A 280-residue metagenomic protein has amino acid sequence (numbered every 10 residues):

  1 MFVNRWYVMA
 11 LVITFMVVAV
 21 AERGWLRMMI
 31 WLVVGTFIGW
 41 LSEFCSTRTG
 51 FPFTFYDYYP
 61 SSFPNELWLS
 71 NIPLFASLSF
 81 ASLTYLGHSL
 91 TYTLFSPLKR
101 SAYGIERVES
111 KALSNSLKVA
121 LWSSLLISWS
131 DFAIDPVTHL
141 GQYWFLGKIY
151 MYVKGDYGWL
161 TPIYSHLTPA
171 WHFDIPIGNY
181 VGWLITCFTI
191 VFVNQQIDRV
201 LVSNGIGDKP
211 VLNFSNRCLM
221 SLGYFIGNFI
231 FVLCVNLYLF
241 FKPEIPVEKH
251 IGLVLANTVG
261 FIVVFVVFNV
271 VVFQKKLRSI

Functional and structural regions predicted by a protein language model:
M1-I280: Aromatic-rich, lipid-facing transmembrane alpha helices and their immediate juxtamembrane interface loops in integral
